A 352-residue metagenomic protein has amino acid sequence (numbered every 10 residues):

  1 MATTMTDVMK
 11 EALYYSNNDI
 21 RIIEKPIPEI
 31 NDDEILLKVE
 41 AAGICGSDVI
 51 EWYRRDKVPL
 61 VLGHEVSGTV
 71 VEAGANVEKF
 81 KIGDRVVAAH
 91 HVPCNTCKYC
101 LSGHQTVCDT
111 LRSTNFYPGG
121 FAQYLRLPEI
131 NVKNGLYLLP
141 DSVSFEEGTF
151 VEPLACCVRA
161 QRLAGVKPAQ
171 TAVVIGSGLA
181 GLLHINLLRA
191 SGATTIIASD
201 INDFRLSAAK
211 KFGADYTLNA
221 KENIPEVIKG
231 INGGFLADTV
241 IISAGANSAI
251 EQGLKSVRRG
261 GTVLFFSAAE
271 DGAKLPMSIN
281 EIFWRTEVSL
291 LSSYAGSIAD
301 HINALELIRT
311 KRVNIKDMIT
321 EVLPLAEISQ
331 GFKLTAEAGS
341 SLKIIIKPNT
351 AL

Functional and structural regions predicted by a protein language model:
A2-E11, E251-K255, I298-L352: C-terminal hydrophobic helical "lid"/dimerization subdomain of Rossmann-like NAD(P)H-dependent oxidoreductases
P28-A42, R54-K98, P140-S142: Glycine-rich beta-strand-centered segment in the early N-terminal region that forms part of a ligand/cofactor-binding
E65-S67, R85, Y99, Y124 (+4 more regions): Residue-level marker of beta-strand positions
C94-I175: NAD(P)H dinucleotide-binding glycine-rich loop of Rossmann-like/cofactor-binding domains, especially the beta1-alpha1
V143-E222, E226: Mid-domain Rossmann-like dinucleotide-binding core that forms the NAD(H)/NADP(H) cofactor-binding site
I228-A237: A short acidic, Gly/Pro-enriched loop at the edge of an enzyme's catalytic core that lines a small-molecule cofactor
A246-T310, P348-L352: Glycine-rich phosphate-binding loop and adjacent beta-alpha segment of Rossmann(oid) nucleotide-cofactor-binding
